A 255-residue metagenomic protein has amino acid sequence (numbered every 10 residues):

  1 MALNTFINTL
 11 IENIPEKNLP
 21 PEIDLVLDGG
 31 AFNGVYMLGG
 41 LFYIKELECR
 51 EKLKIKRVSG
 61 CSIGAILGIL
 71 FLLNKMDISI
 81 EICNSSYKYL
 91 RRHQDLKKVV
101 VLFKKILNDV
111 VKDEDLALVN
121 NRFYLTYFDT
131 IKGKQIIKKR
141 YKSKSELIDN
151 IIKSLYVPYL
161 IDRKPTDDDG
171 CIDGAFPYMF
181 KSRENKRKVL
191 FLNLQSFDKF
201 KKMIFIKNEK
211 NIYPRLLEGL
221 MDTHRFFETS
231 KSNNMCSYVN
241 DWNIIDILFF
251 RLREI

Functional and structural regions predicted by a protein language model:
M1-V58, I69-I255: Patatin-like phospholipase
G60, G64: Gly/Ala-rich beta-loop-alpha elbow adjacent to hydrolase catalytic centers
